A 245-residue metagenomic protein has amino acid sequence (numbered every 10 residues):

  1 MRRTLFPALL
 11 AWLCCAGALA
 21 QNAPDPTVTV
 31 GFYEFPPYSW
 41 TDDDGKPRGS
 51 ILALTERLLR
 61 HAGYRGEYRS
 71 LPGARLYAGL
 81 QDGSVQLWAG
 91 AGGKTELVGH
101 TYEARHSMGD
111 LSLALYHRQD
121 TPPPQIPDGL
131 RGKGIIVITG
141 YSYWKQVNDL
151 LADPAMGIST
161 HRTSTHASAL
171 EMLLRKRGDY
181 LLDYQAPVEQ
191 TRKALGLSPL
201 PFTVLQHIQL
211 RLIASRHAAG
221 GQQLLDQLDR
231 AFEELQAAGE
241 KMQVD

Functional and structural regions predicted by a protein language model:
M1-R65, A237-D245: N-terminal hydrophobic or amphipathic helices and topogenic motifs
P26-W40, P127-Y143: Short loop->beta-strand "edge-of-pocket" segments that line small-molecule binding or catalytic clefts across diverse
F32-P36, D110-A114, A194-F232: Periplasmic-binding protein-like
G49-H61, T121-Y141, A214-D245: Extended ligand-binding regions for polar small-molecule ligands
T55-Y64, H106, R131, Y143-T163 (+2 more regions): Ligand-binding cleft/hinge of the Venus flytrap
E56, Y68-G129, Y143: Acidic, polar ligand-binding/catalytic clefts
E67-A78, H161-E171: Short helix-initiation/N-cap motifs at beta->coil->alpha
A78-Q81, G90-H100, D179-Q206: A ligand-binding cleft/hinge motif common to bilobed small-molecule-binding domains
